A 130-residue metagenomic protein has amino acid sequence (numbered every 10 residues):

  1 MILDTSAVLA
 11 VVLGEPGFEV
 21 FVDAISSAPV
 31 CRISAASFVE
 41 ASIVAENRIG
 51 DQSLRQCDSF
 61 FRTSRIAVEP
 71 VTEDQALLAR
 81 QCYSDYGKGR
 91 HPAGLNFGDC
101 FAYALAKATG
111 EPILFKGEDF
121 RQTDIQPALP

Functional and structural regions predicted by a protein language model:
M1-I33, E46-S59, Q122, L129: Short, well-structured N-terminal submotif of metal-dependent ribonuclease cores
V8, S37-F38, Q75, A102 (+1 more regions): Alpha-helix capping/helix-boundary segments
V22-D23, S59-R62, Y83-G89: Glycine/charged-rich beta-loop-alpha catalytic/anionic-binding loops adjacent to active sites
R55, S59, T63-S64, E69: Helix-adjacent hinge/juxtasegments
F61, L77, R121-T123: Short secondary-structure capping/turn micro-motifs that flank functional sites
A67-P112: Active-site neighborhoods of divalent-metal-dependent phosphate/nucleic-acid chemistry enzymes
Y103-P130: Acidic, PIN/NYN-like endoribonuclease modules and their adjacent C-terminal/linker elements
